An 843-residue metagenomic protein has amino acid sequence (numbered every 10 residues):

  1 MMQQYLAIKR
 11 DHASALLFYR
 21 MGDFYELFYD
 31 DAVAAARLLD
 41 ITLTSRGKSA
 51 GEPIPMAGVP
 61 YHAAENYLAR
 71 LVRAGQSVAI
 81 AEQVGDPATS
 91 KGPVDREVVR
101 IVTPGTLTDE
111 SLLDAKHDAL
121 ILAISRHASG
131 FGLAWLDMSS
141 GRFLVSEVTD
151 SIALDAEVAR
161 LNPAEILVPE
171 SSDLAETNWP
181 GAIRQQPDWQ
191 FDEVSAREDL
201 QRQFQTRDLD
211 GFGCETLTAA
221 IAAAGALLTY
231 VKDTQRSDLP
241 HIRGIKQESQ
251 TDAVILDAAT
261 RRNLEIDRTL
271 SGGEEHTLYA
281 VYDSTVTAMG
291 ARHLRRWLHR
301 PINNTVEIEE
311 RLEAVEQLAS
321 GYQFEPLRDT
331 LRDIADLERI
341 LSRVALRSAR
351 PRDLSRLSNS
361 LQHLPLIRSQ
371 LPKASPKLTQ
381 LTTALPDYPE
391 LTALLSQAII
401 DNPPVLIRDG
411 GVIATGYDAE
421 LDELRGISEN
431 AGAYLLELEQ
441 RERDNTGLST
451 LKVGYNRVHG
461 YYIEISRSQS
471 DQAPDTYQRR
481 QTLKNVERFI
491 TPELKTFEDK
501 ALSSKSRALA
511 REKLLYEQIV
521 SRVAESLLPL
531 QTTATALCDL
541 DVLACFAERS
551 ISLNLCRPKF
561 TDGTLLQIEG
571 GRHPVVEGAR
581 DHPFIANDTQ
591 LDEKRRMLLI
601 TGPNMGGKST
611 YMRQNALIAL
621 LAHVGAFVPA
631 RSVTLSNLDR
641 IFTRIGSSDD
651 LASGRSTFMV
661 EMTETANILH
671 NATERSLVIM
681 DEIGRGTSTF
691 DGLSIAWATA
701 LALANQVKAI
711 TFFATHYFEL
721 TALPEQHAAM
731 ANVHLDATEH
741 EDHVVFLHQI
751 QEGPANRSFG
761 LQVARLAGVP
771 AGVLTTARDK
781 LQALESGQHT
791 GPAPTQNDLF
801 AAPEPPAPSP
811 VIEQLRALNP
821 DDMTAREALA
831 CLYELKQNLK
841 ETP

Functional and structural regions predicted by a protein language model:
M1-Q317, E325, D329-A345, A349-Q440 (+1 more regions): Charged catalytic and DNA/RNA-contacting regions of genome-maintenance and nucleic-acid-processing enzymes
M2, F18, Y29, G58-L68 (+29 more regions): Amphipathic alpha-helical transducer elements in NTP-driven molecular machines
Y29-D30, L217, V286, A291-W297 (+4 more regions): ATPase nucleotide-binding head domains, primarily ABC-like/P-loop NTPase cores
A79-A81, P104-L113, D238, A374-K377 (+5 more regions): Active-site phosphate-binding and catalytic loops of NTP-dependent enzymes
F191-D199, Q203, V254-I255, T260 (+6 more regions): Amphipathic heptad-repeat alpha-helical coiled-coil/stalk segments that mediate oligomerization, filament/stalk
R328-L331, L337, S355-S358, L530-D539 (+1 more regions): Hydrophobic alpha-helical segments characteristic of transmembrane helices
L483, E487-S521: Extended, charged coiled-coil "arm/hinge" scaffolds of SMC/Rad50-like chromosome-maintenance ATPases and other large
P810-P843: C-terminal tails and terminal domains of large nucleic-acid-associated and other macromolecular-machine proteins
